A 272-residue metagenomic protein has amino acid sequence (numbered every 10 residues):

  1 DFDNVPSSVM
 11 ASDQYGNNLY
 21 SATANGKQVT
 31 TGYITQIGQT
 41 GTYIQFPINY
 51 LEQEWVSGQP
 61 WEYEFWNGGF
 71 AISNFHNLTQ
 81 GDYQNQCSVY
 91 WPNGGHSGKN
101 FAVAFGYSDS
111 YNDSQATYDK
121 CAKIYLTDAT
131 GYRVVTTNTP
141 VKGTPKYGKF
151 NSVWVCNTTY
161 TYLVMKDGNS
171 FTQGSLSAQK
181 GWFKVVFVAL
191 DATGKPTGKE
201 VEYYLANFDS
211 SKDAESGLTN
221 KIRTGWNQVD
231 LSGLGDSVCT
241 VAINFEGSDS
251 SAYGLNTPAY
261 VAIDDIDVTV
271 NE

Functional and structural regions predicted by a protein language model:
D1-R133: N-terminal targeting leaders for non-cytosolic proteins
F2, F150-N157, C239-G247: Extracellular beta-strand-rich recognition modules
M10-A11, T158-V164, D249-A252: Short catalytic/ligand-binding loop motif for oxyanion handling, primarily in non-cytosolic enzymes, centered on
G98, D119, G148-F150, K180-W182: Short connector loops at helix/strand junctions that flank enzyme active sites, especially segments positioning acidic
I124-K149, S170-F171, L231-D236: Extracellular and analogous surface-interaction loops
K142-T161, P196-E202: Conserved long hydrophobic alpha-helices within structured protein cores
V164-V185: Short coil-to-beta strand junction motifs in C2/discoidin
K180-E272: Terminal, low-complexity interaction segments
